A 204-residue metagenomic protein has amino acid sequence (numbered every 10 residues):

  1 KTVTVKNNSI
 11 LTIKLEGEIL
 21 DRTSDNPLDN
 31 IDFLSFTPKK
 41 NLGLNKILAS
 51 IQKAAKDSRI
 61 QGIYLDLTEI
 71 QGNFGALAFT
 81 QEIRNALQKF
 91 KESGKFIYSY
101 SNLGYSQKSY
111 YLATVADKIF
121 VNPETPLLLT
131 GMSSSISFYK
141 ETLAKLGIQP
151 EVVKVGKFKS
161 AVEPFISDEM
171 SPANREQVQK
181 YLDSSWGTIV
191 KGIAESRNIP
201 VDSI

Functional and structural regions predicted by a protein language model:
K1-D202: Small-residue-centered hinge/linker elements
